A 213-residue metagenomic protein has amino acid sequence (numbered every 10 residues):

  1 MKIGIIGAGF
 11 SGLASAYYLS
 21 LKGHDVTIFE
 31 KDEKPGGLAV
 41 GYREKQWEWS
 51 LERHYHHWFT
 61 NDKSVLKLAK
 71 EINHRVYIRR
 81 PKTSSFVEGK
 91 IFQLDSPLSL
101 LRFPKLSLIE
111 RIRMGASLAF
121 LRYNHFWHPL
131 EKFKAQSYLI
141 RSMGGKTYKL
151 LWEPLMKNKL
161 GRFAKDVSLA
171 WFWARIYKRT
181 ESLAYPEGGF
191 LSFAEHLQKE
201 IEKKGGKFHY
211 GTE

Functional and structural regions predicted by a protein language model:
M1-I28: N-terminal Rossmann-like FAD-binding beta1-loop-alpha1 element of flavoenzymes
G7, I78-R80, F208-T212: Short loop/edge segments at beta-strand edges and connector loops that shape dinucleotide/nucleotide cofactor-binding
A14, S64-K67, H196: Short amphipathic alpha-helical face segments that pack within enzyme cores and frequently flank/anchor catalytic
S20-K45: Glycine-rich FAD pyrophosphate-binding loop
R43-E52, R175-T180: Short glycine/proline- and charge-enriched loop/turn segments that cap or connect secondary-structure elements
Q46-P129, R141: Dinucleotide-binding Rossmann-like beta1-alpha1 core, especially the glycine-rich loop that anchors the ADP
S117-E213: Active-site/ligand-binding neighborhood in enzyme catalytic cores
